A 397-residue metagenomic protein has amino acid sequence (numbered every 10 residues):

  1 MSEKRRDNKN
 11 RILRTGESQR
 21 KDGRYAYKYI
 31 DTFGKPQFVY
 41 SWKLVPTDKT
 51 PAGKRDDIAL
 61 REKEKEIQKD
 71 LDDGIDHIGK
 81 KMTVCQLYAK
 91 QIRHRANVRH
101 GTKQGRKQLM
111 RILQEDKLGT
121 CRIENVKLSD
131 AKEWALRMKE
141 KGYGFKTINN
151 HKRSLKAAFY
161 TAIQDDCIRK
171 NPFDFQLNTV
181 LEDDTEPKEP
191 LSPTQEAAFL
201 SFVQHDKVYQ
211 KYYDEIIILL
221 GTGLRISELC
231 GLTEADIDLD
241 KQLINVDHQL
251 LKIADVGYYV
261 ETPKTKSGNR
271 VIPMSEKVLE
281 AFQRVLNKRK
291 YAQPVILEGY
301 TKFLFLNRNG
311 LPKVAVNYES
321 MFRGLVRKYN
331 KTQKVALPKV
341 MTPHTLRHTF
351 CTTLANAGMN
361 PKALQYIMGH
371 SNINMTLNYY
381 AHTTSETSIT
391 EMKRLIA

Functional and structural regions predicted by a protein language model:
K4-I78, T265: Short, surface-exposed polybasic/aromatic micro-patch for ligand or macromolecular engagement
R14, F145, S201-Y212, I272 (+4 more regions): Short, basic (Lys/Arg/His-rich) helix/loop patches that form interaction surfaces in the mid-to-C-terminal regions
K35-V39, K43-K54, T83-R111, G310: Short, aromatic/basic-rich helix-turn unit that serves as a nucleic-acid recognition element
E66-I75, A89-G142, Y160-T161: Basic/aromatic-enriched alpha-helical hairpins
N149-H151, Q164, I168-L232, D240 (+3 more regions): Basic, Lys/Arg- and aromatic-enriched nucleic-acid-binding interface segment
E182, P190, L250, M368-K393: Catalytic-site neighborhood detector that most strongly recognizes the C-terminal catalytic loop/helix of tyrosine
F199, D255-V260, A357, N378 (+1 more regions): DNA/chromatin major-groove-contacting recognition/catalytic segments
L232-K290: Conserved tyrosine-mediated DNA breakage-rejoining catalytic core shared by Y-recombinases
